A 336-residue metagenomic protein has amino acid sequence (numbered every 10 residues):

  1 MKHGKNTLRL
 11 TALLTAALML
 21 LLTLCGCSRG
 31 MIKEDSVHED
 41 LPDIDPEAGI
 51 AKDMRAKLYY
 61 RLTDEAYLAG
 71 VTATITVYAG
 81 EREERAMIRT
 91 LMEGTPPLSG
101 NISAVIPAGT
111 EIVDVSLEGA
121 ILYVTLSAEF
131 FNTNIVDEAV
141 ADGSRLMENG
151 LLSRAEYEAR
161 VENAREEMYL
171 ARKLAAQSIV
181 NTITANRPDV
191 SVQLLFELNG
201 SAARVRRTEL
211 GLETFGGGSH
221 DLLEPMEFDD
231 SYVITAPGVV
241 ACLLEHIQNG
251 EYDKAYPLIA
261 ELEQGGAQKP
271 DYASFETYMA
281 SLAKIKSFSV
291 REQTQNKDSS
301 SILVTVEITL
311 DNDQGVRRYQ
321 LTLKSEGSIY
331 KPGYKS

Functional and structural regions predicted by a protein language model:
M1-C25: Sec-dependent bacterial lipoprotein signal peptides
R9-L10, G26-S336: Bimodal "functional hotspot" detector
